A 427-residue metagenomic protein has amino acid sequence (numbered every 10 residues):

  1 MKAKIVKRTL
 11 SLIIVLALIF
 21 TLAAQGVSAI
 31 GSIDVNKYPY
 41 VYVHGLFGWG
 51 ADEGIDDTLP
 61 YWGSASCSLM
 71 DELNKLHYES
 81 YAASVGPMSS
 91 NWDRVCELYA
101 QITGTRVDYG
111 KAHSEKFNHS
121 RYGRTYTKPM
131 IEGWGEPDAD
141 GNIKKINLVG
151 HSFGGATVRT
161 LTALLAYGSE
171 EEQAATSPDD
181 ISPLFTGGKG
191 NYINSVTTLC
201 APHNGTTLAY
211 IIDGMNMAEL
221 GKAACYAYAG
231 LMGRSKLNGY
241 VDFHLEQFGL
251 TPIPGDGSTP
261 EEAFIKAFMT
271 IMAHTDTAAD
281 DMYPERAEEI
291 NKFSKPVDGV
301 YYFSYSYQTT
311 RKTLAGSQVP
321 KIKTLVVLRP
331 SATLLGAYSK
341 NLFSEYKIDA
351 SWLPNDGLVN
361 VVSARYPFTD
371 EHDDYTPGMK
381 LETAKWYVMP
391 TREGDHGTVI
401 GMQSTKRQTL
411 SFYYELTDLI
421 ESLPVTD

Functional and structural regions predicted by a protein language model:
K2-I13: Bacterial N-terminal signal peptides that target proteins for export
I13-T21: Bacterial N-terminal signal peptides
F20-I33: Sec-dependent signal peptide cleavage junction
I30-V149, F153-A201, G205-L220, E382 (+1 more regions): N-terminal non-catalytic accessory region
A163, S169-D427: Helical cap/lid subdomain of alpha/beta-hydrolase-fold lipid enzymes that gates access to the catalytic pocket
